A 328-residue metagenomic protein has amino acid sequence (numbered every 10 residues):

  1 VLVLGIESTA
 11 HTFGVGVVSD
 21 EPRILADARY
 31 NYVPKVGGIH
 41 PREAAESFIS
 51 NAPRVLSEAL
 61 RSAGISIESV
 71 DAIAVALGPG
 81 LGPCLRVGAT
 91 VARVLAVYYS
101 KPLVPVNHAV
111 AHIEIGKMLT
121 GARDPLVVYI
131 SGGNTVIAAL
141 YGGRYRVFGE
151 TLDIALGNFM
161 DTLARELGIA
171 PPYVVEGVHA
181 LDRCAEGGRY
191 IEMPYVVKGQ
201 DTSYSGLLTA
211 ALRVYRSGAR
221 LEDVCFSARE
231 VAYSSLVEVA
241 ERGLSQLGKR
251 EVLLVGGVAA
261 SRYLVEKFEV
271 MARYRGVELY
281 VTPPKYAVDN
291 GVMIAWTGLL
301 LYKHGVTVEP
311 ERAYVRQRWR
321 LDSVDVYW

Functional and structural regions predicted by a protein language model:
L2-P79, H108: N-terminal beta-alpha supersecondary unit
S8-T9, D27, A122-R123, V128-S131 (+2 more regions): A short helix-loop
T12-S19, E114, T135-A139: Short beta-strand scaffold segments in enzyme catalytic cores
S66, L181-V252, S261-R275, Y302-G305 (+1 more regions): A contiguous, well-structured pocket-lining segment that forms one wall/lid of small-molecule binding clefts in soluble
I67-L77, G248-A259, Y280-P283: Short glycine-rich phosphate-binding loop at a beta-alpha junction
V75-S100, R262-V270: Short Gly/Thr/Asp-enriched flexible loops that form oxyanion-binding sites at enzyme active sites
P105-L126, T297: Conserved phosphate-binding catalytic cores of ATP/NTP-utilizing and phosphoryl-transfer enzymes
P105-V106, E269-M293, T307: Conserved phosphate-binding/catalytic loops in two-lobed NTP-binding clefts
